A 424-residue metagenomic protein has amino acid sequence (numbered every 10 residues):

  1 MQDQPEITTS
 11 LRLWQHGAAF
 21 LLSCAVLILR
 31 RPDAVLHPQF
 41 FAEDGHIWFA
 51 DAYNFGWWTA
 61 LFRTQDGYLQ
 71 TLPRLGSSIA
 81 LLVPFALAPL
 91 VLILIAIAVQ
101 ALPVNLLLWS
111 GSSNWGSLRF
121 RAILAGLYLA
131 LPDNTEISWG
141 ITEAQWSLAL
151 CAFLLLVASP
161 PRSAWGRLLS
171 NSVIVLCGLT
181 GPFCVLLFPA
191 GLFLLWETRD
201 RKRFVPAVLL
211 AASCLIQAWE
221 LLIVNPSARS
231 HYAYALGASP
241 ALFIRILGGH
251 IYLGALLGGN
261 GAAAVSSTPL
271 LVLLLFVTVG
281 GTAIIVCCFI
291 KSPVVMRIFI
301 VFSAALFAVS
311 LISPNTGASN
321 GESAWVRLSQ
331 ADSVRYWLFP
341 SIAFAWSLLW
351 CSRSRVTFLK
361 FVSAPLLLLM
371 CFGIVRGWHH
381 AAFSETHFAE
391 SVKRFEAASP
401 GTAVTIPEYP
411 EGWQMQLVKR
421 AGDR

Functional and structural regions predicted by a protein language model:
Q2-A130, N134, A164-W165, F193-L195 (+5 more regions): Intrinsically disordered, polar/acidic, low-complexity terminal segments
A96-V99, L106, S110-P160, L179-T180 (+1 more regions): Membrane-interface micro-motifs in multi-pass membrane enzymes
L154, G166-F193: Membrane-interface alpha helices of multi-pass inner-membrane proteins
L155-S159, L187-L195, G280-I285, L338-T357: Transmembrane alpha-helices and membrane-interface helical segments of multi-pass integral membrane enzymes
V173-C184, L209-W219, R245, L271-G281 (+1 more regions): Alpha-helical transmembrane segments of multi-pass integral membrane proteins
I174-G178, C184-F188, W350-S354, V362-M370: Conserved binding-pocket/active-site segment within a compact domain
L215-N225, L306-T316, R376-H380: C-terminal TM-helix exit segments that contain a strictly Trp-centered aromatic cap at the helix terminus
A255-A343: Alpha-helical transmembrane segments and terminal signal-anchor/GPI-anchor hydrophobic tails, characterized by long
